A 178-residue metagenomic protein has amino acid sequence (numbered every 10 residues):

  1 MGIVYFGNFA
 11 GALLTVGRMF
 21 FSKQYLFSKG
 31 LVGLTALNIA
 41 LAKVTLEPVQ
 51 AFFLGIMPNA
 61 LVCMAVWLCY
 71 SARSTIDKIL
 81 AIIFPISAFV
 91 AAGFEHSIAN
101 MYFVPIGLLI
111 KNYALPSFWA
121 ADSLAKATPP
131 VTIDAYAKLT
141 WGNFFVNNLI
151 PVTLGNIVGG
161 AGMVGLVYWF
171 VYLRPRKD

Functional and structural regions predicted by a protein language model:
M1-D178: Alpha-helical transmembrane segments and their helix-helix packing motifs
